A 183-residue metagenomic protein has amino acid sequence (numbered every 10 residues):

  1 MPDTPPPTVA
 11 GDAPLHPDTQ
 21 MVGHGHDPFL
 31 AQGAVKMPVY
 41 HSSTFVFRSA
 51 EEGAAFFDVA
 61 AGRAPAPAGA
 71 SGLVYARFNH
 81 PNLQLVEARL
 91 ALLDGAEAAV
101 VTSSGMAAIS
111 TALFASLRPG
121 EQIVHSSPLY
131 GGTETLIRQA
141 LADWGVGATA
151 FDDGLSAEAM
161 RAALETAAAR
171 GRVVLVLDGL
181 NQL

Functional and structural regions predicted by a protein language model:
M1-G69: N-terminal glycine-rich, Lys/His-bearing helix-loop that initiates the first secondary-structure elements of many
T44, S49-A107, G132-Q139: Conserved N-terminal alpha-helix of the aminotransferase class I/II PLP-enzyme fold
Y75-A76, V101-T102, S126-S127, T149-D153 (+1 more regions): Glycine- and other small-residue-rich loops at beta-strand/loop junctions that grip anionic moieties
L92-L93, T111-P119: Alpha-helix C-terminal capping segments
A115-G132, D152: Conserved PLP-anchoring active-site segment centered on the Schiff-base-forming lysine
A140-L155: A glycine-rich helix N-cap at a beta->alpha junction
D153-L183: Active-site phosphate-binding strand-loop segment of PLP-dependent enzymes
